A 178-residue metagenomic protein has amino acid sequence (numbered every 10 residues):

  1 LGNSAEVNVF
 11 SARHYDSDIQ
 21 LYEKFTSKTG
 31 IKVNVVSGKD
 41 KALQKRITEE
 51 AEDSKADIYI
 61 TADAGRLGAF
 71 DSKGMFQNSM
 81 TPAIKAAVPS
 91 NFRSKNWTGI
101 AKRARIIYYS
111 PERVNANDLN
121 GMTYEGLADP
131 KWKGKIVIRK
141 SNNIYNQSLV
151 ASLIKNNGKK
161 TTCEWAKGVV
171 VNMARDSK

Functional and structural regions predicted by a protein language model:
L1-V7: Short, low-complexity disordered leader/linker segments with a strong preference for bacterial N-terminal type II
A12, D16, G38, A42 (+1 more regions): Extracytoplasmic ligand-binding site segments that recognize negatively charged/polar headgroups
A12-K32, I107: Short, polar/charged alpha-helical segment
K45-E52: Short, well-structured alpha-helical segments in soluble
